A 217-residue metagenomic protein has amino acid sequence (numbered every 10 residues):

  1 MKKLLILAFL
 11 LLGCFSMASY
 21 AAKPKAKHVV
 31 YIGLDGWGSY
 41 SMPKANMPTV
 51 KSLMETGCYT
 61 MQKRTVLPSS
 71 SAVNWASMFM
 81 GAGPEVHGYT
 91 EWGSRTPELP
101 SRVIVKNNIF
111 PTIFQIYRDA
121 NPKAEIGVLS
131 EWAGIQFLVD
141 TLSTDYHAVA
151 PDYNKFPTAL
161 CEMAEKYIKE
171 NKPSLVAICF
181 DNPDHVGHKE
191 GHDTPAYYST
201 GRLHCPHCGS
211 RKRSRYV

Functional and structural regions predicted by a protein language model:
M1-P24: Bacterial Sec-dependent N-terminal signal peptides
K23-A26, G38-D119: Active-site nucleophile/metal-coordination loop of metallo-enzymes that catalyze phosphate/sulfate and related
K25-V30, E55-M61, A120-G127, N171-V176 (+1 more regions): Loop/turn elements at helix/coil->beta-strand transitions in domains of secreted/extracellular proteins
Y31, T49, S199-V217: Metal-dependent active-site segment of extracytoplasmic phospho-/sulfohydrolases and closely related
I32-W37, K63-V66, G81-G83, S94 (+2 more regions): Active-site-proximal beta-strand/loop segments in catalytic clefts of secreted hydrolases
H87-T90, V105-F156: Catalytic-site neighborhoods of secreted/periplasmic enzymes that process anionic sulfate/phosphate groups
Q136-A148, A164-P206: Active-site His/acidic residue clusters
K155-Y167: A Trp-anchored, charged/polar loop motif used as the substrate-binding/catalytic surface of acyl/ester-handling
